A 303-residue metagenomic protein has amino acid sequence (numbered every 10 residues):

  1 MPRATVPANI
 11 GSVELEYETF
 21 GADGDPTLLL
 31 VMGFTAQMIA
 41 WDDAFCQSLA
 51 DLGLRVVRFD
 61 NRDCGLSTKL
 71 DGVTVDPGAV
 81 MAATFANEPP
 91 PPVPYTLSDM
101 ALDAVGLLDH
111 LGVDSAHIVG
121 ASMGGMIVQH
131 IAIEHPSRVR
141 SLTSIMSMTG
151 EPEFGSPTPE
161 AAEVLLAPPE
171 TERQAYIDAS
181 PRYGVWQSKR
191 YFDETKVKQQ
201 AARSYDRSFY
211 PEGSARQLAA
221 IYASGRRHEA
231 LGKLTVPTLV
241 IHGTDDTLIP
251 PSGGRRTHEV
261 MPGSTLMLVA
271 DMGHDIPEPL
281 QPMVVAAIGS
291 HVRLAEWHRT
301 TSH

Functional and structural regions predicted by a protein language model:
V13-N87: Conserved HGGG/HGGXW glycine-rich cap/lid loop of the alpha/beta-hydrolase fold
A86, P91-P94, S98-A116: Conserved acidic catalytic loop of the alpha/beta-hydrolase fold
Q129, I133, L142-E170: Flexible "cap/lid" loop of the alpha/beta hydrolase fold
L165-P168, S214-A230: Active-site nucleophile elbow and catalytic-triad environment of alpha/beta-hydrolase enzymes
A175-R216: Conserved alpha/beta-hydrolase catalytic His-Asp/Glu region
L234, V240-H242: Short beta-strand/loop motif that positions the catalytic acidic residue of the alpha/beta-hydrolase fold
D245-I249: Acidic catalytic loop of the alpha/beta-hydrolase fold
S264-H303: Catalytic active-site module of serine/aspartate enzymes centered on a nucleophile-bearing elbow/loop
